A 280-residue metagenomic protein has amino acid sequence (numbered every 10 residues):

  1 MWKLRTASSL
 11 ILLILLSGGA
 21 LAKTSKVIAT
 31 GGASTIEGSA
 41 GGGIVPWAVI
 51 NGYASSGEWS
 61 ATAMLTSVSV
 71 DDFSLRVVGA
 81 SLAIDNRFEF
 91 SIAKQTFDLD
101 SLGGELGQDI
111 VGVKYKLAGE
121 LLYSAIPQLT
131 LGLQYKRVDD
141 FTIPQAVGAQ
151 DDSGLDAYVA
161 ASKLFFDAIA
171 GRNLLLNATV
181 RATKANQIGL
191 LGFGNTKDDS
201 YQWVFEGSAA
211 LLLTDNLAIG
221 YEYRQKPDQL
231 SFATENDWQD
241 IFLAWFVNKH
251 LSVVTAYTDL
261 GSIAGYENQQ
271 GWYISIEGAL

Functional and structural regions predicted by a protein language model:
M1-A33: Cleavable N-terminal export/targeting peptides
A7-S9, A118, D167, A185: General helical structural elements
S17-G19, A80, G171-R172: Short, flexible coil/linker elements and helix-boundary hinge sites characteristic of intrinsically disordered
K23-A168, L213-L217, P227-Q229, T234 (+3 more regions): Transmembrane beta-barrel domains of Gram-negative outer membranes and organellar outer membranes
A149-Q229, D237-W238: Detector for outer-membrane/organellar transmembrane beta-barrel domains, recognizing the amphipathic beta-strand
D240-L280: C-terminal appended segment following the main domain
